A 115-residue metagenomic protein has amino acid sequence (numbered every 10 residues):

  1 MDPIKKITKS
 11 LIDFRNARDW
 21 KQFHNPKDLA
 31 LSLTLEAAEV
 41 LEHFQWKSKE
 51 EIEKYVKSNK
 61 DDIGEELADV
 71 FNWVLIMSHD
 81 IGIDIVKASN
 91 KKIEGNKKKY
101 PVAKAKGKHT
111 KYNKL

Functional and structural regions predicted by a protein language model:
M1-L67, F71-L115: Flexible "arm" and connector segments at domain edges
